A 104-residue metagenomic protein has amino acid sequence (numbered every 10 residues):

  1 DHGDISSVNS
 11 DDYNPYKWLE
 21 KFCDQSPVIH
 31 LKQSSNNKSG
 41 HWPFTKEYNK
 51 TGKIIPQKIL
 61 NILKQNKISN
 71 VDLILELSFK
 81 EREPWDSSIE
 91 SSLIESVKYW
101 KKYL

Functional and structural regions predicted by a protein language model:
D1-L104: Histidine-acidic metal/acid-base catalytic patches
